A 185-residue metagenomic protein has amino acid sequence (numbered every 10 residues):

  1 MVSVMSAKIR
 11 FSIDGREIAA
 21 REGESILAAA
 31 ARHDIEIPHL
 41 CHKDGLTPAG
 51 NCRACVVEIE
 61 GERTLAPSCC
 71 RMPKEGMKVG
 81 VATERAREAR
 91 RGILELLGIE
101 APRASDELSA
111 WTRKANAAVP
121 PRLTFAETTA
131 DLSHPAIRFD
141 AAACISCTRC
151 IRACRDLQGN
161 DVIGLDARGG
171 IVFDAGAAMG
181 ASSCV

Functional and structural regions predicted by a protein language model:
V2-M5, L123: Intrinsic disorder at enzyme termini
S3, E17-I18, K43, V57 (+3 more regions): Generic detector of short alpha-helix boundary/capping microenvironments and adjacent low-complexity segments
M5-R16: Eukaryote-biased recognition of intrinsically disordered, low-complexity regulatory segments
D14-E75: N-terminal cofactor/phosphate-binding cores enriched in small/glycine residues, especially glycine-rich loops such as
R53-A54, E62-V185: Fe-S ferredoxin-like electron-transfer domains and their immediately adjacent linker/connector regions across
